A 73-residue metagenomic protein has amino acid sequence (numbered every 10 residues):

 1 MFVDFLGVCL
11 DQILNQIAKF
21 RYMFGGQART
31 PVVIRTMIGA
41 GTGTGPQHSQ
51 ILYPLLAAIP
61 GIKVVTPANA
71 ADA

Functional and structural regions predicted by a protein language model:
M1-A73: Conserved thiamine diphosphate
